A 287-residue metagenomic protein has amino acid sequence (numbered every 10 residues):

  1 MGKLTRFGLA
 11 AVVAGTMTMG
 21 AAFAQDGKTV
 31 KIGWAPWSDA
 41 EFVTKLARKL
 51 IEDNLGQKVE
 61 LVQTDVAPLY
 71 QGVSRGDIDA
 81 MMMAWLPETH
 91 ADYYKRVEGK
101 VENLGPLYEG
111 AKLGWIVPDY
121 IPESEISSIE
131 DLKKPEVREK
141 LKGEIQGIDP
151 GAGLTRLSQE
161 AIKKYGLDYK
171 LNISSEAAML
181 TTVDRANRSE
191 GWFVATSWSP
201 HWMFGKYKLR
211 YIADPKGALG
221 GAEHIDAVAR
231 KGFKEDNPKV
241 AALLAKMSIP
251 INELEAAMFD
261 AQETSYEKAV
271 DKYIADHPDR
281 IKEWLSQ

Functional and structural regions predicted by a protein language model:
A22-I32, K134-K142, R280-Q287: Immediate post-signal peptide segment of exported/extracytoplasmic ligand-binding proteins
D26-D39, Q57-V62, K142-Q146, L244: Short, well-ordered beta-strand elements
W37-S38, E60-G72, L171-T182: Short helix-initiation/N-cap motifs at beta->coil->alpha
E41, L154-T155, E160-E190, A222-H224 (+2 more regions): An extracytoplasmic/periplasmic, membrane-proximal ligand-sensing/linker region
A47-G56, D131, E136-L171, A275: Ligand-binding cleft/hinge of the Venus flytrap
M82-V97, R185-R210: A ligand-binding cleft/hinge motif common to bilobed small-molecule-binding domains
G99-G147: A conserved helix-loop-strand patch within extracytoplasmic ligand-binding domains of the periplasmic binding
L113-E123, E223-D236: A bilobed periplasmic-binding-protein/Venus flytrap-type ligand-binding module shared by bacterial periplasmic
